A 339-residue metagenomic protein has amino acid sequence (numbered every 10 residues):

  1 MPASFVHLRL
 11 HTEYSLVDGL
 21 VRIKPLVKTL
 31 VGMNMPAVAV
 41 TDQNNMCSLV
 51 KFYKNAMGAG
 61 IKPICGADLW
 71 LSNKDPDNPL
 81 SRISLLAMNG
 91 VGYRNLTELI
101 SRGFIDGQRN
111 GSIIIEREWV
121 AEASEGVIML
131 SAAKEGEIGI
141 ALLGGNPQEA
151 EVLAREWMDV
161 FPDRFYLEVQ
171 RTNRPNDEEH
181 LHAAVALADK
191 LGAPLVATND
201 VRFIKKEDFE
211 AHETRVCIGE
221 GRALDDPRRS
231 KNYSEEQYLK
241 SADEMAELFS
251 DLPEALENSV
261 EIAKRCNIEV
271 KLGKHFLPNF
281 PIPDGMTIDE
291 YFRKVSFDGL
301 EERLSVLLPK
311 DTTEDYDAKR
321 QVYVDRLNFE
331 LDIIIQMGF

Functional and structural regions predicted by a protein language model:
M1-F339: Phosphodiester-processing cores and adjacent nucleic acid-binding clamps
